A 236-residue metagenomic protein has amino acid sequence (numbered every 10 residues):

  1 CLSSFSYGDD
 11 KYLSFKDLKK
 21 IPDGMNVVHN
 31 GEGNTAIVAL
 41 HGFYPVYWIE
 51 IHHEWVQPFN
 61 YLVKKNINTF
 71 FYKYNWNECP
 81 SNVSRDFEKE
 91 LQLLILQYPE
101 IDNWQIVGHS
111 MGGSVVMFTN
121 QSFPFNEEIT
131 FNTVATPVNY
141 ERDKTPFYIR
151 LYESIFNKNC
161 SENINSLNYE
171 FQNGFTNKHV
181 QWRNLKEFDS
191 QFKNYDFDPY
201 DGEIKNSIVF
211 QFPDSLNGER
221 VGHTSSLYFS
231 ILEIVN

Functional and structural regions predicted by a protein language model:
C1-G8: Classical Sec-dependent N-terminal signal peptides that target proteins to the secretory pathway
G8-D102: Active-site catalytic motif of lipid deacylating hydrolases and related acyltransferases
I37-V38, P45, S84-T176: Serine-dependent carboxylesterase/thioesterase catalytic core of lipase-like alpha/beta-hydrolase/SGNH enzymes
V38, F70, N132, V180-R183: Hydrophobic/aromatic beta-strand patches that form the interior of the parallel beta-sheet core in alpha/beta enzyme
I51-H52, E141-F147, S190-D196: Short aromatic-enriched loop/helix-cap "lid" or pocket-rim segments at secondary-structure transitions that line
T69, W104, I129, H179 (+1 more regions): Hydrophobic anchor at the start of a short beta-strand that flanks the dinucleotide cofactor-binding loop
Y72-W76, T136, N184: Active-site loop/turn elements of alpha/beta-hydrolase fold enzymes, especially the short glycine-/histidine-rich
Y152-N236: C-terminal catalytic-base region of ester-bond hydrolases, centering on the histidine of the charge-relay
